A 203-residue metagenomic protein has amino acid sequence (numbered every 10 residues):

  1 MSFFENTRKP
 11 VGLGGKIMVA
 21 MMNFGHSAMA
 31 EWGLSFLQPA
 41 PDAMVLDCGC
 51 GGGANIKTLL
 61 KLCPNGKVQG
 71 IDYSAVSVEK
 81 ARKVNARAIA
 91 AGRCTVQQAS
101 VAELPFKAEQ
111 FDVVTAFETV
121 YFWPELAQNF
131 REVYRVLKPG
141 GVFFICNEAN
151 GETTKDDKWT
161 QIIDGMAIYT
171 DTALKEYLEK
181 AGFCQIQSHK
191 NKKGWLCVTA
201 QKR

Functional and structural regions predicted by a protein language model:
F4, P10-N23, S27, V142-T199: C-terminal alpha-helical "lid/dimerization" subdomain adjacent to the S-adenosyl-L-methionine
F24-A43, T58: Conserved alpha-helix/loop element of class I SAM-dependent methyltransferases that forms part of the SAM/SAH-binding
L37-P39, L62-C63, A88, L137: A generic alpha-to-beta junction signature in SAM-dependent methyltransferases
D42, L137-V142: Short glycine-dipeptide loop
M44-E103: Class I SAM-dependent methyltransferase SAM/SAH-binding core
A102-V113: A short acidic, Gly/Pro-enriched loop at the edge of an enzyme's catalytic core that lines a small-molecule cofactor
V113-L126: A short SAM/SAH-binding and catalytic strip from SAM-dependent methyltransferases
A127-P139: A short glycine-rich, Lys/Arg-flanked "PGG" loop and its adjoining helix->strand segment in the class I
